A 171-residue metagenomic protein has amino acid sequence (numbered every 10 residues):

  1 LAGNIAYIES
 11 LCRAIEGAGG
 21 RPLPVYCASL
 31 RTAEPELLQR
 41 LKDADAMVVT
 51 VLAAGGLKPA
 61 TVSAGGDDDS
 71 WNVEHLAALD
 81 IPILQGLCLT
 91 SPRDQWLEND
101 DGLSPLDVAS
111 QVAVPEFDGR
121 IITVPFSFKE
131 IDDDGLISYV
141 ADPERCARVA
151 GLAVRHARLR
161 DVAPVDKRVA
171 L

Functional and structural regions predicted by a protein language model:
L1-A170: An N-terminal assembly and electron-transfer interface module characteristic of large anaerobic redox and radical
